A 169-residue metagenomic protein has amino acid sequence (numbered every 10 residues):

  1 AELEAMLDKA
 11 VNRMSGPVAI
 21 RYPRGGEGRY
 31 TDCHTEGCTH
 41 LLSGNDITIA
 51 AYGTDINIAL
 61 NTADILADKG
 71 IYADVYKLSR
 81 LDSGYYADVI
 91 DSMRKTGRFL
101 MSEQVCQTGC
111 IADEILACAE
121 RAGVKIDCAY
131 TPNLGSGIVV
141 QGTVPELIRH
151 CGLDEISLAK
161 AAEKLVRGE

Functional and structural regions predicted by a protein language model:
A1: Short acidic-hydrophobic, aromatic-tinged amphipathic segments that line or gate anion-handling sites
M6, V11-E169: Thiamine diphosphate
